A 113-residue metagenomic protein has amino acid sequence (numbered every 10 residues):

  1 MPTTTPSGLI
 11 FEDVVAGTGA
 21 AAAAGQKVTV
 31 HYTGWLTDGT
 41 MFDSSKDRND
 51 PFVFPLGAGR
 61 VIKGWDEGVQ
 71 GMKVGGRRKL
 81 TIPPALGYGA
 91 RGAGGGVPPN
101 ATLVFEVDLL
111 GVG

Functional and structural regions predicted by a protein language model:
M1-G113: Cross-family detector of peptidyl-prolyl cis-trans isomerase
